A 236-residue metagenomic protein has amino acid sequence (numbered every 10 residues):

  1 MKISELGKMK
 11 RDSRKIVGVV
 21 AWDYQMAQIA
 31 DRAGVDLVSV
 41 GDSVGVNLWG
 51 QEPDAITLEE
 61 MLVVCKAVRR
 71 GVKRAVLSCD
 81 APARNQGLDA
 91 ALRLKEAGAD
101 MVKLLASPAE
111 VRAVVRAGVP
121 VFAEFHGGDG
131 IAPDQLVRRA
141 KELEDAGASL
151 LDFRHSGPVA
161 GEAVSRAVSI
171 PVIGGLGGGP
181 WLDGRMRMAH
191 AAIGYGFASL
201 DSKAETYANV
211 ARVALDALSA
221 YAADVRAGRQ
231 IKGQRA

Functional and structural regions predicted by a protein language model:
M1-V20: N-terminal amphipathic alpha-helix/helix-capping segment at the start of soluble metabolic enzymes
V19, D23, A30, V68 (+5 more regions): Conserved, mostly hydrophobic/aromatic
M26-A27, D31-V63, A83-R84, A99-R116 (+1 more regions): Glycine-rich, proline-tolerant flexible connector loops at the mouths of alpha/beta enzymes
A27, L62-R69, L88-A91, P108-V111 (+4 more regions): Generic structural signal for well-ordered alpha-helices, preferentially at hydrophobic/aromatic core positions
G45-V63, E96-M101, G128-Q135, I193-V210: Glycine-rich tight-turn/loop motif centered on a GG-T
R74-L77, R84-S149, G177, W181-D183: Conserved anion-binding
R93, P133-S169, S219-R235: Active-site/ligand-binding-proximal alpha/beta "capping" segment
R166-A236: C-terminal alpha-helical cap/extension of soluble enzyme domains
